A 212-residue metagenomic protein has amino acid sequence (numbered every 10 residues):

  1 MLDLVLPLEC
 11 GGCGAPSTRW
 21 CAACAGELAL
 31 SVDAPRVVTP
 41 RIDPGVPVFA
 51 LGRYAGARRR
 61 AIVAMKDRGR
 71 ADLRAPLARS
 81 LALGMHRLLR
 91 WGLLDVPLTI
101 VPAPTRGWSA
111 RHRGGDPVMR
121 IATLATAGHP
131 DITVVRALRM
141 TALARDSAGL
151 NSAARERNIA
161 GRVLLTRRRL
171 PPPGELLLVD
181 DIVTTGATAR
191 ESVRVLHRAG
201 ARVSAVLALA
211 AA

Functional and structural regions predicted by a protein language model:
M1-A212: Glycine-rich phosphate/pyrophosphate-handling loop used in enzymes and phosphotransfer proteins
